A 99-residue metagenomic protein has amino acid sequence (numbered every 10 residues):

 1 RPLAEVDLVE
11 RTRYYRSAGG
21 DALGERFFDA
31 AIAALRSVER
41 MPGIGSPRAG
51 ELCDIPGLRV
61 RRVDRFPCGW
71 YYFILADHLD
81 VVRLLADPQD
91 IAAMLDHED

Functional and structural regions predicted by a protein language model:
R1-A30: Arg/Lys-rich, positively charged N-terminal/basic patches that mediate binding to nucleic acids
R11, M41, M94-H97: Residue-level signal for well-ordered alpha-helical positions
R13, G20, R36, R40-I44 (+2 more regions): Generic structural signal for secondary-structure transition and capping sites
G24, S46-G50, A93: Short, hydrophobic secondary-structure boundary micro-motifs
R26, A31-R40: Generic amphipathic, hydrophobic interface segment in small proteins and small subunits
R36-V63: A short, surface-exposed loop/turn module that caps and links secondary-structure elements
V63-D99: Enriched for short, Lys/Arg-rich terminal
